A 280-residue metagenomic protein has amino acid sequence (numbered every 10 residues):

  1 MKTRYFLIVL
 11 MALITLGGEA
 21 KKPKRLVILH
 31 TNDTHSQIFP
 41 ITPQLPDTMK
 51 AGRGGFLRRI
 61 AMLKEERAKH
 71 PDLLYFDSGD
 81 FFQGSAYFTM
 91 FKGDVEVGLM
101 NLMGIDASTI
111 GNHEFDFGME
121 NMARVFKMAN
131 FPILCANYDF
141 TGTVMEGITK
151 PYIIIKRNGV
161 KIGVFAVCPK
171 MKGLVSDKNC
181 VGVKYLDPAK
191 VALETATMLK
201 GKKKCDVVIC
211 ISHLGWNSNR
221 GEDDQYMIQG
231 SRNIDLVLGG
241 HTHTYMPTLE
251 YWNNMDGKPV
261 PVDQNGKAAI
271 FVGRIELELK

Functional and structural regions predicted by a protein language model:
M1-Y5: Positively charged n-region of N-terminal signal peptides that target proteins for export
F6-L7, I153: Compositionally biased, intrinsically disordered low-complexity regions enriched in proline and serine
I8-L10, E65: A periodicity- and composition-biased signal for non-globular, repetitive helical segments
L10-G18: Hydrophobic h-region of N-terminal signal peptides that target proteins for export in Gram-negative bacteria
K21-K280: Acidic, metal/ion-coordinating pockets
